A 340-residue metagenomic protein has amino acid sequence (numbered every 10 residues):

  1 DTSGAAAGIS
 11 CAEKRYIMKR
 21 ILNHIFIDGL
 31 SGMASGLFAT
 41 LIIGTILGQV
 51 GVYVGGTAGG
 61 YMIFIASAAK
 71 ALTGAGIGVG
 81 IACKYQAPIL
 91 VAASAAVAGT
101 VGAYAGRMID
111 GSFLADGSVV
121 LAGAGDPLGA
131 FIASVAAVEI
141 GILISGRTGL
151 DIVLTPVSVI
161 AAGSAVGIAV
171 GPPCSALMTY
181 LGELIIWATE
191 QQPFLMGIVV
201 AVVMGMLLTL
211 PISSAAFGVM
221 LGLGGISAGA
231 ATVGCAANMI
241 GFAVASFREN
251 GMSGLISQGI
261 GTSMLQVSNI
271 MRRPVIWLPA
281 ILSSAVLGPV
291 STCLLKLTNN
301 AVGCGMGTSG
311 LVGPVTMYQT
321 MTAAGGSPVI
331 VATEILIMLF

Functional and structural regions predicted by a protein language model:
T2-S3, A7-I9: N-terminal amphipathic/hydrophobic targeting modules at extreme N-termini, encompassing cleavable Sec/SRP-type signal
E13-F340: Pore-lining transmembrane helices
